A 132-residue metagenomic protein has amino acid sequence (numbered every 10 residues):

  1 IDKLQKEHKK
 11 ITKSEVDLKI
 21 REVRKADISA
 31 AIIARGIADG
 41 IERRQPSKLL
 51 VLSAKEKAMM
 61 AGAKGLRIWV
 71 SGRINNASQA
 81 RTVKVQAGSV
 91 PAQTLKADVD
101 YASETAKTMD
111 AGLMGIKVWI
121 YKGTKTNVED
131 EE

Functional and structural regions predicted by a protein language model:
I1-S14, A54, V99-A102: Short, non-transmembrane amphipathic alpha-helical segments
S14-I20: Short beta-strand elements
I20-E132: Positively charged, low-complexity, intrinsically disordered RNA-binding extensions
